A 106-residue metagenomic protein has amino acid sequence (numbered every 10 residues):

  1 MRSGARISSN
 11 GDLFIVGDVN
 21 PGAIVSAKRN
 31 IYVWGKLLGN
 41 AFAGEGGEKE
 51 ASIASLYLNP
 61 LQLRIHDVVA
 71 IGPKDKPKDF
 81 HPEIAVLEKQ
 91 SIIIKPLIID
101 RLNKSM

Functional and structural regions predicted by a protein language model:
S3, G44-M106: Intrinsically disordered, low-complexity terminal regions
G4-R6, D12, V16-D18, G22-I24 (+6 more regions): Detector for repetitive beta-architecture
D18, K36-L37, V68, L97: Surface loops and adjacent helix of pleckstrin homology
V25, G35-K36, L58: Extracellular beta-helix/beta-solenoid repeat scaffolds
V33-G44, S105: N-terminal short leaders/motifs
